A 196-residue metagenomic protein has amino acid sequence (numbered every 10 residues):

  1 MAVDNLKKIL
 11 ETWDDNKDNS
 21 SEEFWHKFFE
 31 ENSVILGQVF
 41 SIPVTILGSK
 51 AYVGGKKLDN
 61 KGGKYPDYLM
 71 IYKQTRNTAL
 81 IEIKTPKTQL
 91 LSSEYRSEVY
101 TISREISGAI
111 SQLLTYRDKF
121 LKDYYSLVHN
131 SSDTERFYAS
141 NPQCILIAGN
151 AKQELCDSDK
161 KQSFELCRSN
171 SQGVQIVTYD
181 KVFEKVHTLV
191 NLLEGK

Functional and structural regions predicted by a protein language model:
M1-K196: Charged, terminal alpha-helix-loop-beta segments that serve as non-catalytic nucleic-acid engagement and/or assembly
